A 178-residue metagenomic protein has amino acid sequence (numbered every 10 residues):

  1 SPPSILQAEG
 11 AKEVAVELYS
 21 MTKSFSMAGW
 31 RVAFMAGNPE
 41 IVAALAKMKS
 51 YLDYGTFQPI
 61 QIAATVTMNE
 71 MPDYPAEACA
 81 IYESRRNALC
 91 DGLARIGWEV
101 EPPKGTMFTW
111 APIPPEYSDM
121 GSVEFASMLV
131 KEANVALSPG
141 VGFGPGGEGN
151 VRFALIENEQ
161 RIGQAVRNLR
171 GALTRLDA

Functional and structural regions predicted by a protein language model:
S1-A178: PLP-dependent class I/II
